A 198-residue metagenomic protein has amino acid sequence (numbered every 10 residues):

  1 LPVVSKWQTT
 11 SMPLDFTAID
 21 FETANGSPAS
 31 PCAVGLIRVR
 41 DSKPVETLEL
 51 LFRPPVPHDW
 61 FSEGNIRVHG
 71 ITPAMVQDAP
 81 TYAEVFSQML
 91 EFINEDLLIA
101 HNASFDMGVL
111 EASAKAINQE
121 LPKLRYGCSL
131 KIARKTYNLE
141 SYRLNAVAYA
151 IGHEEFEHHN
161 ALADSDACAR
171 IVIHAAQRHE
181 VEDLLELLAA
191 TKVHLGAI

Functional and structural regions predicted by a protein language model:
P2-M12, I171-I198: Acidic two-metal-ion nuclease catalytic site recognized across multiple nuclease folds, prominently DnaQ/RNase D-T
V4-A112, A116-K123, N138-S141, N145-H159: Conserved non-catalytic scaffold segment of RNase H-like nuclease domains
D106, R125, D164-A167: Catalytic-loop motifs flanking and including active-site residues across diverse enzymes
L110, I132, C168-V172: Buried hydrophobic packing segments
E120-A133: Conserved beta-strand -> loop -> alpha-helix junction used to position metal-binding or nucleic-acid-contacting
N160-A175: Acidic, divalent-metal-coordinating active-site segment for phosphoryl/phosphodiester hydrolysis, typified by short
